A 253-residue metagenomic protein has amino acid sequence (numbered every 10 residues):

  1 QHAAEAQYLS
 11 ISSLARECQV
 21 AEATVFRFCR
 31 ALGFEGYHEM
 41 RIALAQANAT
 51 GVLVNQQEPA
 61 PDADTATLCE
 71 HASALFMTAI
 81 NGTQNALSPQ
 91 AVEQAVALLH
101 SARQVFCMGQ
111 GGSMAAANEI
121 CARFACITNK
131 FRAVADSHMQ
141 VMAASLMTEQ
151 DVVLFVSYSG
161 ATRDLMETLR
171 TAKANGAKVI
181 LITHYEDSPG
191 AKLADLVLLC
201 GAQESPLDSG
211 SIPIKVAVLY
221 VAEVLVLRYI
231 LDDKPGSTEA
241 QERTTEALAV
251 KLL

Functional and structural regions predicted by a protein language model:
Q1-A91: HTH-adjacent hinge/linker in prokaryotic transcriptional regulators
Q7-I11, C18, Y37, T65-C69 (+10 more regions): Generic structural signal for well-ordered, non-membrane alpha-helical segments in soluble metabolic enzymes
A43, A47, L98, R243-A247: Short acidic/histidine-centered micro-motifs embedded in hydrophobic/aromatic stretches that mark compact functional
Q90-A102: Glycine-rich phosphate/diphosphate-binding loops that line cofactor/substrate pockets in enzymes
H100-Y220, V226-K234: Glycine-rich phosphate-binding loops that contact phosphosugars or nucleotide phosphates
P235-L253: A short, charged, Gly/Pro-tolerant segment at domain boundaries
